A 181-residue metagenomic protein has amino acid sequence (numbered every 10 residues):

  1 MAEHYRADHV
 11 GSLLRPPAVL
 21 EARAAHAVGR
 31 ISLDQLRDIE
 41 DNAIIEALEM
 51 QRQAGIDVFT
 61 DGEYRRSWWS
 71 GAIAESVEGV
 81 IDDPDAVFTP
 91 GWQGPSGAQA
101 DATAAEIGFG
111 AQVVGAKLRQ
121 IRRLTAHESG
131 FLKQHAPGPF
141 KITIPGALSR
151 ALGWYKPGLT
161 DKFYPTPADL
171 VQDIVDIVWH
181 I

Functional and structural regions predicted by a protein language model:
M1-I181: Domain-level signal for soluble alpha/beta catalytic cores
